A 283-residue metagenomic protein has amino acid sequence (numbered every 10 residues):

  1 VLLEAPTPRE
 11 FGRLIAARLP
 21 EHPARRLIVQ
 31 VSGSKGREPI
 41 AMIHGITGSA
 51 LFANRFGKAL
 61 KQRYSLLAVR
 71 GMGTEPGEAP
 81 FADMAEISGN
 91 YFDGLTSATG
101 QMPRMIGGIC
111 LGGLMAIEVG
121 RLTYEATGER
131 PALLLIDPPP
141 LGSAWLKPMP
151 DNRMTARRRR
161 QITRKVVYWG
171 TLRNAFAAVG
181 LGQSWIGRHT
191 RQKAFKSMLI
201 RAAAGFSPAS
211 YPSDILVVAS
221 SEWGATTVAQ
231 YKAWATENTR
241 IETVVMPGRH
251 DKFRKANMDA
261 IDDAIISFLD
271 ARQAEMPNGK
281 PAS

Functional and structural regions predicted by a protein language model:
E4, R13-A16, H22-S283: A hydrolase-biased, glycine/serine/histidine/acidic-enriched motif that marks catalytic-domain neighborhoods in diverse
T7-P8: Short, structural beta-strand-to-alpha-helix junction motif
